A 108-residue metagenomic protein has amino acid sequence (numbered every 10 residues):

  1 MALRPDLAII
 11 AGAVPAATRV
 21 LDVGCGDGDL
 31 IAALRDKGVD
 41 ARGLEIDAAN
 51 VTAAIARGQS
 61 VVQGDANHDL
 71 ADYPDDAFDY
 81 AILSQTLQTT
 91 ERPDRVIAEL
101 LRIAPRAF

Functional and structural regions predicted by a protein language model:
A2-T18: Conserved alpha-helix/loop element of class I SAM-dependent methyltransferases that forms part of the SAM/SAH-binding
T18-G26: Conserved class I S-adenosyl-L-methionine
D29-D69: Class I SAM-dependent methyltransferase SAM/SAH-binding core
D69-D75: Short conserved loop adjoining the S-adenosyl-L-methionine
I82: A conserved beta-strand element that flanks and buttresses the S-adenosyl-L-methionine
Q85-T86: Short catalytic micro-motifs in class I SAM-dependent methyltransferases
T90-E99, I103: A short, conserved alpha-helix within the catalytic core of class I
A104-F108: Conserved beta-strand signature within the Rossmann-like core of class I S-adenosyl-L-methionine
